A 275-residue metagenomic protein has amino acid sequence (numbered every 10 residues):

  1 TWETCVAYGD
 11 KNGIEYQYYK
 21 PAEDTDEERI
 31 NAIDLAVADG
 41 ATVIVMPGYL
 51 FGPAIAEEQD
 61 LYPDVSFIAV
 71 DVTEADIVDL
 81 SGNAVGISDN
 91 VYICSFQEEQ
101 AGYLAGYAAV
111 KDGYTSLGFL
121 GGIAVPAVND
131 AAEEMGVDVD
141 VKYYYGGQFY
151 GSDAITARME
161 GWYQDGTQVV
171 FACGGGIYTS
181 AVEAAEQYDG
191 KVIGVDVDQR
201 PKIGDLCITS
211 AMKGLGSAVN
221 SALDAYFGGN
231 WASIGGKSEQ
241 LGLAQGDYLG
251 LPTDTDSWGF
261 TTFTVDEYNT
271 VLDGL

Functional and structural regions predicted by a protein language model:
T1-L275: A residue-level marker of the well-folded mature domains of exported/periplasmic proteins
